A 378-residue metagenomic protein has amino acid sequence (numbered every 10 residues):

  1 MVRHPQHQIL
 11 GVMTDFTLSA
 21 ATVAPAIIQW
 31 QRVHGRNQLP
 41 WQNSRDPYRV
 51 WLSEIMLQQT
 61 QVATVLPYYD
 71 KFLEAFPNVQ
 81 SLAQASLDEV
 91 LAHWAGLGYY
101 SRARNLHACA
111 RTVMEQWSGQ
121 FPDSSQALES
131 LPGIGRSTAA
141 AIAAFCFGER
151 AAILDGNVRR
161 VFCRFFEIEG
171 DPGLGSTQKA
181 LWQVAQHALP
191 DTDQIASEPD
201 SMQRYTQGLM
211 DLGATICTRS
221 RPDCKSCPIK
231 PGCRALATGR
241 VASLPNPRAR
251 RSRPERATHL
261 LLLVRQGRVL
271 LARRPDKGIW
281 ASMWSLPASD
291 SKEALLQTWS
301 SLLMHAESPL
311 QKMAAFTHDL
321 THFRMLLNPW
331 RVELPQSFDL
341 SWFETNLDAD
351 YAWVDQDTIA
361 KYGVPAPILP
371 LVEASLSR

Functional and structural regions predicted by a protein language model:
V2-Q38, Q42-N43, D211-R378: Intrinsically disordered, low-complexity, charged terminal extensions of DNA damage-control enzymes
D15-S19, P25-D223, I229-A242, M304: Catalytic cores of DNA base-excision repair glycosylases
